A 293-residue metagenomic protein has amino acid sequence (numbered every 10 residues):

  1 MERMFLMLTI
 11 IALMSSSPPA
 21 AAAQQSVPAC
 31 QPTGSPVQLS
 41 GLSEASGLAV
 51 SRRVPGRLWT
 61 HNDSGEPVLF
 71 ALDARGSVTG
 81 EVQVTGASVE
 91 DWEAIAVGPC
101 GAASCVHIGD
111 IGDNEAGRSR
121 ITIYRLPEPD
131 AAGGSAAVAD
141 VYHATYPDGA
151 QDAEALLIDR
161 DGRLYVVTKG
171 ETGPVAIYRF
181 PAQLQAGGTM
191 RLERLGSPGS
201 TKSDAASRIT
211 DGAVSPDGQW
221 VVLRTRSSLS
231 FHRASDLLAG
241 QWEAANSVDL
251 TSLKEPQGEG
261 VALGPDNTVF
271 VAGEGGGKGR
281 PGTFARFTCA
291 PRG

Functional and structural regions predicted by a protein language model:
M1-M4, L48: Positively charged n-region of N-terminal signal peptides that target proteins for export
F5-S16: Bacterial N-terminal signal peptides
A22-G293: Sequence/structural signature of beta-propeller domains
